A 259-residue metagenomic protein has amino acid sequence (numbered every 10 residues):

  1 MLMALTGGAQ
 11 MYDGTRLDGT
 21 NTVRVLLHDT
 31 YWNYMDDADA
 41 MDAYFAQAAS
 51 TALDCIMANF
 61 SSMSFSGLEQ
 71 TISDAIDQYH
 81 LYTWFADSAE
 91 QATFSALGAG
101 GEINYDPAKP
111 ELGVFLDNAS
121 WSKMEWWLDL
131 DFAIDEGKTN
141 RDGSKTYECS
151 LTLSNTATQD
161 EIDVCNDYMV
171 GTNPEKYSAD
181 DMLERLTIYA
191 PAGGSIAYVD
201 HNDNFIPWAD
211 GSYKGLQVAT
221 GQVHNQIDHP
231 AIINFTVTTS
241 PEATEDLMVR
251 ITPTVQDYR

Functional and structural regions predicted by a protein language model:
L5-R259: Lumenal/extracellular ectodomains and adaptor appendage modules of the eukaryotic vesicle/secretory system
